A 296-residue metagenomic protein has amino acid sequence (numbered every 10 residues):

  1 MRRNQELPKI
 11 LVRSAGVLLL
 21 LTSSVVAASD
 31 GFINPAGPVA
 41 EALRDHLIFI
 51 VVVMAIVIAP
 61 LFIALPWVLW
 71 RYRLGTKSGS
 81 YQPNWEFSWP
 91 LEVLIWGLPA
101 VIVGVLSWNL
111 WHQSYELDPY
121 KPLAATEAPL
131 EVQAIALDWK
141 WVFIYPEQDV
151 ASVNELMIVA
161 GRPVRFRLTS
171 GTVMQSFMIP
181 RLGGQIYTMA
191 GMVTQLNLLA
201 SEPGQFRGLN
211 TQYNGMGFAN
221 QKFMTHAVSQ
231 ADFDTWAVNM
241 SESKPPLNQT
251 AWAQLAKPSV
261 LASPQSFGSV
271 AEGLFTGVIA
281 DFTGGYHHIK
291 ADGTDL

Functional and structural regions predicted by a protein language model:
M1-A28: N-terminal secretory/membrane targeting signals
L11-V12, I50, I95: Small-residue packing motifs within transmembrane alpha-helices
L18-L20, I58, V103, W111: Hydrophobic alpha-helical segments of integral membrane proteins
L21-V26, A64-L65, L106-L110: C-terminal TM-helix exit segments that contain a strictly Trp-centered aromatic cap at the helix terminus
A28-L47, Y72-L296: Non-transmembrane, membrane-proximal soluble domains of secreted or membrane proteins
L47-P60: Alpha-helical transmembrane segments
I58-Y72: Alpha-helical transmembrane segments
